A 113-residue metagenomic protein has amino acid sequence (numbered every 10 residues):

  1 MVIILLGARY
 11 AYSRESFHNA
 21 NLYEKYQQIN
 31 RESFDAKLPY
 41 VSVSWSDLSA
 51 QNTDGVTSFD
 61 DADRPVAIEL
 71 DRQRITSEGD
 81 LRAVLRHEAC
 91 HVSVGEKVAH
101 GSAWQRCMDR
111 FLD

Functional and structural regions predicted by a protein language model:
M1-A83, V92-D113: Active-site-proximal or metal-binding-adjacent scaffold patches in catalytic folds
E88: Walker B catalytic acidic pair
